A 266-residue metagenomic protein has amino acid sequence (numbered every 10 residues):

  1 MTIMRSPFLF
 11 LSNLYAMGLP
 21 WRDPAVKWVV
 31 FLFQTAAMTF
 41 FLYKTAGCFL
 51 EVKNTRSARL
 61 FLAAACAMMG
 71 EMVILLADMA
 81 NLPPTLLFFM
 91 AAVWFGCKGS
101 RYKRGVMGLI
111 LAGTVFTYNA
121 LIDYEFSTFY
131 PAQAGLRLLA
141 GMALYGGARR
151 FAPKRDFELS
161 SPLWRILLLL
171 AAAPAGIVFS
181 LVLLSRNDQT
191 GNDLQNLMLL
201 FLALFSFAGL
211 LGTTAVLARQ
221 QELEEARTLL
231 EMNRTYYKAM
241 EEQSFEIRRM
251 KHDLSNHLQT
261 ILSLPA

Functional and structural regions predicted by a protein language model:
M1-K27: Short, strongly hydrophobic alpha-helical membrane anchors
R5, L9, N13, A37 (+2 more regions): Alpha-helical transmembrane segments
L32-A58, E71-L169: Juxtamembrane segments at transmembrane-helix boundaries in multi-pass signal-transduction membrane proteins
L62-M72, L86-V93, G176-V178, L202-S206: Hydrophobic, membrane-inserted alpha-helices
I122-F126, P174-N187: Hydrophobic alpha-helical transmembrane segments in multi-pass integral membrane proteins
G146-L159, S180-T190, A203-E231: Juxtamembrane or sensor-core-proximal signal-transducing alpha helices that couple sensory domains to cytosolic
T228-E241: Membrane-cytosol interface motif
K238-A266: DHp/HisKA dimerization-phosphotransfer hairpin of two-component histidine kinases
